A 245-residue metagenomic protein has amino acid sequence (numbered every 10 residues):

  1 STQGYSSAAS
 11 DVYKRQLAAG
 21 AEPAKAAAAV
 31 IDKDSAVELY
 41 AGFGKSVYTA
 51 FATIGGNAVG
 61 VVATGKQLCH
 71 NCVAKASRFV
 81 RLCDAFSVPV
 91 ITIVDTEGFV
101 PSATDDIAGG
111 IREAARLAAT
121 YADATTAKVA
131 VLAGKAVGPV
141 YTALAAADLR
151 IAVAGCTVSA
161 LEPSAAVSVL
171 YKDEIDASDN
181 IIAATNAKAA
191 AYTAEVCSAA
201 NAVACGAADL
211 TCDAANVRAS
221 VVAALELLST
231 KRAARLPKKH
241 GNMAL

Functional and structural regions predicted by a protein language model:
S1-Q3: Short, exposed "boundary/linker" segments that immediately precede the start of a downstream structural module
S7-L245: Ligand-binding clefts of soluble mixed alpha/beta catalytic domains
